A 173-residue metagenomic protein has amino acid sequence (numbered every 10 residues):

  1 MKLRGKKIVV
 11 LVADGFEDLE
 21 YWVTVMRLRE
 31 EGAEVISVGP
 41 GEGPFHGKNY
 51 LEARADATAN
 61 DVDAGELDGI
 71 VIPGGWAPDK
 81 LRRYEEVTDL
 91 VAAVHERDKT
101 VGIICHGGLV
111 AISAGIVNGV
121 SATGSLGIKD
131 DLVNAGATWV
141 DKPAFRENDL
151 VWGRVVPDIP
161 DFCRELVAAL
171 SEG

Functional and structural regions predicted by a protein language model:
M1-R97, V101, V110-S121, K129-G173: Extended, subdomain-level signal for the structured scaffold at the beginning of enzyme domains
C105: Catalytic nucleophile serine of serine hydrolases, specifically the conserved "nucleophile elbow" pentapeptide
